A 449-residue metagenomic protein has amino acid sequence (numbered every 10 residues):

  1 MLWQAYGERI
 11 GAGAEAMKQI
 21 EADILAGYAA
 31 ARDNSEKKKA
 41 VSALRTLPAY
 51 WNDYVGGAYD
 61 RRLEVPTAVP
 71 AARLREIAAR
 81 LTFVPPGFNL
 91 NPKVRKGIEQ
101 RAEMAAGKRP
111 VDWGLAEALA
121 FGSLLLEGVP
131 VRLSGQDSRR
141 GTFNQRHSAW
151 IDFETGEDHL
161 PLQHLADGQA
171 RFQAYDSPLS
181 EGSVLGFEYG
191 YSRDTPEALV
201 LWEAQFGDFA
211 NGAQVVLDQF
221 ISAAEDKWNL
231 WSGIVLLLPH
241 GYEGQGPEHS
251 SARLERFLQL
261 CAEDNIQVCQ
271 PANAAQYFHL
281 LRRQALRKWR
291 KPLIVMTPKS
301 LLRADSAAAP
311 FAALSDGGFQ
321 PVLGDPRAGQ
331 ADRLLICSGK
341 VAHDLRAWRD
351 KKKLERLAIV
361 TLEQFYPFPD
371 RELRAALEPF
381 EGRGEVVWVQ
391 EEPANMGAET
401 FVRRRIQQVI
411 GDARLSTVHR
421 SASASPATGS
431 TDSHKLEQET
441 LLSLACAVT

Functional and structural regions predicted by a protein language model:
M1-T449: Flexible, glycine-rich loop/tail regions that form catalytic "lids" or insertion modules at the edges of active sites
